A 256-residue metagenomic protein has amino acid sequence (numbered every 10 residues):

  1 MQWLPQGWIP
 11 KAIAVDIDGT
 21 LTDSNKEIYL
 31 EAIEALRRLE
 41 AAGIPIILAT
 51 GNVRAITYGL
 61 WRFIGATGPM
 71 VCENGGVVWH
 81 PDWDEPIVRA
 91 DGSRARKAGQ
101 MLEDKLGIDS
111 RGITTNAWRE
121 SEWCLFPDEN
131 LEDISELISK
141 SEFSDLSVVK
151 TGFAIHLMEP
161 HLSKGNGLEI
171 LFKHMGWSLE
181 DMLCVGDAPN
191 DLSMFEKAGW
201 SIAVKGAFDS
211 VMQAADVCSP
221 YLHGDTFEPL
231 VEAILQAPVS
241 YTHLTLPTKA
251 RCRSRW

Functional and structural regions predicted by a protein language model:
M1-I17, H174-W177: Non-catalytic pre-domain segments flanking phosphatase-related domains
K11-I13, G68, M182: The start of beta-strands in P-loop NTPase/AAA+ ATPase cores
S24-A117: Active-site phosphate-binding/coordination module
G68, G199, D216: Receiver (REC) domain switch/active-site residues of two-component response regulators
M101-K197, G206, S210, A214: Conserved acidic, metal-coordinating active-site core of Asp-based, Mg2+-dependent phosphoryl-transfer enzymes
C218-Y221: Short acidic-hydrophobic, aromatic-tinged amphipathic segments that line or gate anion-handling sites
T242-T248: Conserved small/polar residues in nucleotide/adenosyl-binding loops
C252-W256: Hydrophobic alpha-helical segments, chiefly the membrane-spanning helices and signal/signal-anchor peptides
